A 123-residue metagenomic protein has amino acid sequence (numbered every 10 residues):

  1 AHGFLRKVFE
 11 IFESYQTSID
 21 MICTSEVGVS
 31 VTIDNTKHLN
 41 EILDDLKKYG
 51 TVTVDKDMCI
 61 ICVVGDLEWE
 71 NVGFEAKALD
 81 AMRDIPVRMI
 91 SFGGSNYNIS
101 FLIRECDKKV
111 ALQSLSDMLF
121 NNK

Functional and structural regions predicted by a protein language model:
A1-K123: A conserved regulatory-domain signal marking ACT and ACT-like small-molecule sensing domains and adjacent regulatory
